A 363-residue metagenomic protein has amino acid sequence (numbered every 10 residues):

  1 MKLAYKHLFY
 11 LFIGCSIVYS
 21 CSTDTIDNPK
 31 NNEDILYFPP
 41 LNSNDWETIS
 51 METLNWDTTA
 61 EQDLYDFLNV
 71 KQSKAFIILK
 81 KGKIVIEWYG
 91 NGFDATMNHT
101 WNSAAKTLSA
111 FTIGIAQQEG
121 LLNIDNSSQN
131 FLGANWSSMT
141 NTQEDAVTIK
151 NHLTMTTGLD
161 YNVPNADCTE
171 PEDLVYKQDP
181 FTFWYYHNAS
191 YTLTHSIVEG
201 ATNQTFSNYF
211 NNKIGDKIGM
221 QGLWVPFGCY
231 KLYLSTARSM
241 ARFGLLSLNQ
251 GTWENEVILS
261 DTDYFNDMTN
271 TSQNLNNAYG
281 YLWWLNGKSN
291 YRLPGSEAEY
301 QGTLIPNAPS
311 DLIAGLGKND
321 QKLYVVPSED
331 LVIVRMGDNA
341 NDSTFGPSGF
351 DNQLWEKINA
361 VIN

Functional and structural regions predicted by a protein language model:
M1-N31: Bacterial Sec-dependent N-terminal signal peptides
C21-D94, H99, Q117-L122, Q353 (+1 more regions): N-terminal leader/targeting segments and the immediately adjacent pre-domain N-terminus
Y65, G114, Q129, K150-T154 (+10 more regions): Non-transmembrane alpha-helical segments in soluble domains of secreted/periplasmic/extracellular proteins
G82, H99-I124, H152, T194-V198 (+1 more regions): Active-site SXXK
A95-T96, G158-L234: Catalytic-site signature segments of enzymes, centered on catalytic residues
E119-M155, Q204-T236: Active-site helix/loop module of the DD-peptidase/beta-lactamase fold, centered on the serine-lysine SxxK catalytic
G219-V325, A340-S348: Penicillin-binding protein/beta-lactamase superfamily catalytic region
E329-D338: Short, well-ordered beta-strand elements
